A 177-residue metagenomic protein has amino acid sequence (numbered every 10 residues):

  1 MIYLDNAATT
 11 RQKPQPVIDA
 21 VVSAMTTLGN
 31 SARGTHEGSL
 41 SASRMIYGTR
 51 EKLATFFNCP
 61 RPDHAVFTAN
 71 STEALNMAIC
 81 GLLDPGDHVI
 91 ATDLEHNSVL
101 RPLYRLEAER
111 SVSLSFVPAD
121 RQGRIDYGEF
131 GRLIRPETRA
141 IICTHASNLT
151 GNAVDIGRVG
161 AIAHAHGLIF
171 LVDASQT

Functional and structural regions predicted by a protein language model:
M1-T177: Pyridoxal 5′-phosphate
